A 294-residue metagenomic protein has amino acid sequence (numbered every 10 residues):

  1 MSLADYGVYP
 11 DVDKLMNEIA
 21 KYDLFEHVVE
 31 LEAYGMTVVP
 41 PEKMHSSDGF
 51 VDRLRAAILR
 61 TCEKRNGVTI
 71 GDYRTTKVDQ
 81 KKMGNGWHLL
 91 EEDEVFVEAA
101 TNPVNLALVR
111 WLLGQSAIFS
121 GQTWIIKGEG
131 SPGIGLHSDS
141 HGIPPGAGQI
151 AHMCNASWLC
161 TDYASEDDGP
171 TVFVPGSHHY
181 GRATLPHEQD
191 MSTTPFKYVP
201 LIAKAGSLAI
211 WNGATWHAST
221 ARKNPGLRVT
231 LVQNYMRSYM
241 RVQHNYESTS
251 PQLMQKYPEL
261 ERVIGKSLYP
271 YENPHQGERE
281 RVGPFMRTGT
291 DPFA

Functional and structural regions predicted by a protein language model:
M1-Y34, V39-L136, G142-I143: Non-heme Fe(II)-dependent double-stranded beta-helix
E30, Q149-I150, P225: Extracellular/periplasmic catalytic domains that process cell-envelope and extracellular macromolecules
V38-V39, A156-W158, A209-W211: Short hydrophobic-aromatic micro-motifs
K43-S46, W124-K127, S131, Y163-S165 (+3 more regions): Short, solvent-exposed loop/turn segments at secondary-structure junctions
P103-A107, C154, K204: A structural signal for well-ordered alpha-helical segments within the folded catalytic domains of diverse enzymes
G121-W124, A156-W158, L231-Y235: A structural signal for short, well-ordered beta-strand segments
P132-L201, M240-T249: Catalytic core of non-heme Fe(II) oxygenases with the double-stranded beta-helix
Y180-P186, D190-I210, A214-T215, T220-A294: Conserved double-stranded beta-helix
